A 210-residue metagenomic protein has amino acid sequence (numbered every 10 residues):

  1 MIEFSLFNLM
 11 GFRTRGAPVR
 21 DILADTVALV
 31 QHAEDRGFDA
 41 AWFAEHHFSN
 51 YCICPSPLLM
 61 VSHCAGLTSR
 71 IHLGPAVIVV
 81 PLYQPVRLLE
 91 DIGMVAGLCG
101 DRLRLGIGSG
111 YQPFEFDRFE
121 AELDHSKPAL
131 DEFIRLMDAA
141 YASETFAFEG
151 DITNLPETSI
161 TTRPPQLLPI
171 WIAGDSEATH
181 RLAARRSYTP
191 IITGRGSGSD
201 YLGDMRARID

Functional and structural regions predicted by a protein language model:
M1-D210: Active-site-adjacent structural elements that line small-molecule/cofactor binding pockets in enzymes
